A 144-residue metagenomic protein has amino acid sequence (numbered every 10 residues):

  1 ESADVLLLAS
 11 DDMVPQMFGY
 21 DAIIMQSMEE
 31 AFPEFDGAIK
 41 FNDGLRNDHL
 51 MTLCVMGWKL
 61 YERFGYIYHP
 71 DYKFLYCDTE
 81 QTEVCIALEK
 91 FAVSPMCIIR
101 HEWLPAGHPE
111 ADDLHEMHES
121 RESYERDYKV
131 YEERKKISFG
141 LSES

Functional and structural regions predicted by a protein language model:
A3, T52-G65: Conserved nucleotide-sugar donor-binding and metal-coordinating catalytic region shared by glycosyltransferases
A3-D4, P33-G37, F64, L88: Loop/turn elements at helix/coil->beta-strand transitions in domains of secreted/extracellular proteins
A3-V14: Short beta-strand-to-loop acidic/aromatic patch adjacent to the donor-nucleotide binding site
L8, D36-N42, P95-M96, H101-E102: Short glycine/serine/threonine-enriched helix-capping/active-site loop that flanks the nucleotide-sugar donor pocket
M13-L53: Conserved donor NDP-sugar-binding/catalytic core segment of glycosyltransferases
M13-Q16, I67, E80: A short, conserved beta-strand element in the Rossmann-like catalytic core that flanks the donor/metal-binding loop
L75-S144: C-terminal catalytic/acceptor-binding lobe
